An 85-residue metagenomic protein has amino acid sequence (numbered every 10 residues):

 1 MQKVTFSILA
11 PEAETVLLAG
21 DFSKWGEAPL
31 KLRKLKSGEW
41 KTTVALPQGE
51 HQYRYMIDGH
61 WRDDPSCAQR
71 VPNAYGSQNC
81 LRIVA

Functional and structural regions predicted by a protein language model:
Q2-Q48, H60-A85: Aromatic-rich carbohydrate-binding modules that target alpha-glucans
